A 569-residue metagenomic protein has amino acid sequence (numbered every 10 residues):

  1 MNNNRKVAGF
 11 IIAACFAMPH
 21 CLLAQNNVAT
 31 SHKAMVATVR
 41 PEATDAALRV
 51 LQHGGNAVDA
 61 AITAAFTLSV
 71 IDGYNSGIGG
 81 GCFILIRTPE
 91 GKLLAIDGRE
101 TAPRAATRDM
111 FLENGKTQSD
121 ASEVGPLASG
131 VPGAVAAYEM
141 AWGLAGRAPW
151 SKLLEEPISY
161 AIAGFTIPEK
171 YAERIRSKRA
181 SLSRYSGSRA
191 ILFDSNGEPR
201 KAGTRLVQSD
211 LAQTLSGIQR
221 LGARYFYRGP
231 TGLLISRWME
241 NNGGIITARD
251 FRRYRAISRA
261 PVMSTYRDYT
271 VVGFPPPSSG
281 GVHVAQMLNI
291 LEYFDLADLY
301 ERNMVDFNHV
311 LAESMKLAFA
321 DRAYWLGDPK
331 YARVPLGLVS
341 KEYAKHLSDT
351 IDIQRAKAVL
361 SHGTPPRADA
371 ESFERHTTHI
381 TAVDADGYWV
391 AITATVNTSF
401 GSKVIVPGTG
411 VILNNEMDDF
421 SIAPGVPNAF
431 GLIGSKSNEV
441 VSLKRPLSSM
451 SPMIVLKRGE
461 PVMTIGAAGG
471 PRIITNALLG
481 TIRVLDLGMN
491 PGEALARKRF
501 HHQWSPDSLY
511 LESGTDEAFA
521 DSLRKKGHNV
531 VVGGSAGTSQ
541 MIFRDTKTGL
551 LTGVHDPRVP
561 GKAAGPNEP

Functional and structural regions predicted by a protein language model:
M1-I11: Bacterial N-terminal signal peptides that target proteins for export
G9-C21: Bacterial N-terminal signal peptides
Q25-D45, R49, A57-L221, F226-R228 (+5 more regions): Noncatalytic scaffold domains of N-terminal-nucleophile
V70-L94, I245-T247, W389-K457, L487 (+1 more regions): Active-site rim segments in enzyme catalytic domains, especially the processed small/beta chain of N-terminal
S183-R184, Y254-R255, A370-R375, R445-P446: Short loop/turn motifs at secondary-structure junctions and domain boundaries
F294-V396, G408-T409, E416, P424-G425 (+1 more regions): Internal maturation/activation junctions in enzymes
A423, K444, A477-L478, D486-G534: Extended C-terminal subregions enriched in glycine
